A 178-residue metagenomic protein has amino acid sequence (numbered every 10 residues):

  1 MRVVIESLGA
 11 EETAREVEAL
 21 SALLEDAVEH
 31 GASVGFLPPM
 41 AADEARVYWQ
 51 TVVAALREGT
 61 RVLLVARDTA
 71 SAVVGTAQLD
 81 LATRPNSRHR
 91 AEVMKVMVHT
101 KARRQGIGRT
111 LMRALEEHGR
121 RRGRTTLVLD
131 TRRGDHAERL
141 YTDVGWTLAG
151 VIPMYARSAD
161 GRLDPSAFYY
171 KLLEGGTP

Functional and structural regions predicted by a protein language model:
M1-R2, L8-E12, S158-P178: Terminal substrate-recognition subdomain of acyl/acetyltransferases
E6-K95, H99-K101, M112-A114, H118 (+1 more regions): Acetyl-CoA-dependent GNAT
N86, G134, A156: Positions that flank functional sites
V98, T131-R132: Short amphipathic helical patch at the helix-1/turn junction of helix-turn-helix
G106: Conserved G/P- and acidic residue-centered "switch" motifs that form tight phosphate/ATP-binding loops in soluble
M112, G119-T131: Conserved GNAT acetyl-CoA-binding A-motif
T126-D130, T142, T147-P165: Conserved catalytic-core motifs of GNAT/GCN5-like acyltransferases
A137: Helix-turn-helix
